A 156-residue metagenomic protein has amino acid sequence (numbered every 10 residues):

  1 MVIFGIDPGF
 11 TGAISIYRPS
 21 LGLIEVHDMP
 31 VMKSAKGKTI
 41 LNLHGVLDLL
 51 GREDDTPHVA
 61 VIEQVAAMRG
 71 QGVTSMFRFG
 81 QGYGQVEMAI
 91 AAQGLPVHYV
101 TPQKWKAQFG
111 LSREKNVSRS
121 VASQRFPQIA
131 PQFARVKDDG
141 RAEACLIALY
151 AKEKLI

Functional and structural regions predicted by a protein language model:
M1-I156: Phosphate- and other anionic-substrate recognition elements at nucleic-acid/protein interfaces
